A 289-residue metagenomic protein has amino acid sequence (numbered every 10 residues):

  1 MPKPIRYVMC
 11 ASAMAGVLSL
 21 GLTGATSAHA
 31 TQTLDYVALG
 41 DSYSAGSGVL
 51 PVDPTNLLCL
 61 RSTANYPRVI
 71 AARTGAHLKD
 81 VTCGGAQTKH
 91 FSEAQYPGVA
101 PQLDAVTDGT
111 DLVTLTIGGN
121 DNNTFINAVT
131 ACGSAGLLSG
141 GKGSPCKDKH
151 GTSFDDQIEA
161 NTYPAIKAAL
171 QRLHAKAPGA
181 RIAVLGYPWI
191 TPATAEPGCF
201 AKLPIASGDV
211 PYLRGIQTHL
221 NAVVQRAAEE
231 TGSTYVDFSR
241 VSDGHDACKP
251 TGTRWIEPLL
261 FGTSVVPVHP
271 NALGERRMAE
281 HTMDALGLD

Functional and structural regions predicted by a protein language model:
M1-A30: Secretory targeting and sorting signals
G24-V37, Q95-T114, K167-R181, M283: Short amphipathic alpha-helices and their capping/turn segments at secondary-structure boundaries
T31-G84, L103-D104, C132-S139: Serine-esterase "nucleophile elbow" of acetyl-processing enzymes
D35-G40, S44, H77-T82, D111-T116 (+3 more regions): Structural recognition of the beta-strand scaffold that forms the well-ordered cores of secreted hydrolase catalytic
S47, Y96-I158, W189: Oxyanion-hole/transition-state-stabilizing segment in secreted/luminal serine hydrolases and related acyltransferases
A86-L103, C248-G262: Charged, often glycine-rich, active-site loop that binds/positions anionic groups
L112-L115, L138-H174, A183, Y187-Y235: Conserved N-terminal glycine/acidic-rich loop preference
P188-D289: Catalytic His-Asp segment of secreted/periplasmic serine-dependent ester chemistry enzymes
